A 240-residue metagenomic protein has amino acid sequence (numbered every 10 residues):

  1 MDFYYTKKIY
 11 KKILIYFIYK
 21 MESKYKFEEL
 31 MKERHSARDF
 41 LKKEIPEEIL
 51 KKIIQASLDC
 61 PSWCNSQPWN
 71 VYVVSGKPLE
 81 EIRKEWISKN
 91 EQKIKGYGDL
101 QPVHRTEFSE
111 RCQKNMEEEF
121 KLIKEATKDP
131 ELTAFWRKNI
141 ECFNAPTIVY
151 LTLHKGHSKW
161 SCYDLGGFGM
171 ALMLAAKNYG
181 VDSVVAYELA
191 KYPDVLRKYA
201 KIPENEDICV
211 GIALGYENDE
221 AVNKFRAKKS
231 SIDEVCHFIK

Functional and structural regions predicted by a protein language model:
Y5-I9, L14-K240: Acidic, surface-exposed loops and disordered segments
